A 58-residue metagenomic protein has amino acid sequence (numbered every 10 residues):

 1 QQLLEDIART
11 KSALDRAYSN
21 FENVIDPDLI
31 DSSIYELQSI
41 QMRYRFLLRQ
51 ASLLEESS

Functional and structural regions predicted by a protein language model:
Q1-S58: Charge-rich amphipathic alpha-helical interaction elements
